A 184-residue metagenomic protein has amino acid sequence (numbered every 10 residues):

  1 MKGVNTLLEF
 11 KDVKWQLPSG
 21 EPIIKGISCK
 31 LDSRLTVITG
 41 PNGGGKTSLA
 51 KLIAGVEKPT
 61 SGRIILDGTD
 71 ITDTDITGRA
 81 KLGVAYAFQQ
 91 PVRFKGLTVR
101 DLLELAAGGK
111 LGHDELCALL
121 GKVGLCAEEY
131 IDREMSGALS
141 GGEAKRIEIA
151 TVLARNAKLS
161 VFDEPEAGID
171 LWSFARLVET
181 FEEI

Functional and structural regions predicted by a protein language model:
L8-F10, P22-G26: Conserved structural motif at the start of ABC-family nucleotide-binding domains
T39-N42: The feature captures the beta-strand-to-loop junction immediately N-terminal to the Walker
A54: Helix-to-loop junction immediately C-terminal to a conserved catalytic motif
D70-A85: ABC ATPase NBD coupling module
Q90, G96-E115: Q-loop/switch helix immediately C-terminal to the Walker
I149: Hydrophobic anchor residue at the start of the ABC signature
V152-L153: ABC ATPase C-loop
E164-P165, D170-W172: Walker B catalytic motif
